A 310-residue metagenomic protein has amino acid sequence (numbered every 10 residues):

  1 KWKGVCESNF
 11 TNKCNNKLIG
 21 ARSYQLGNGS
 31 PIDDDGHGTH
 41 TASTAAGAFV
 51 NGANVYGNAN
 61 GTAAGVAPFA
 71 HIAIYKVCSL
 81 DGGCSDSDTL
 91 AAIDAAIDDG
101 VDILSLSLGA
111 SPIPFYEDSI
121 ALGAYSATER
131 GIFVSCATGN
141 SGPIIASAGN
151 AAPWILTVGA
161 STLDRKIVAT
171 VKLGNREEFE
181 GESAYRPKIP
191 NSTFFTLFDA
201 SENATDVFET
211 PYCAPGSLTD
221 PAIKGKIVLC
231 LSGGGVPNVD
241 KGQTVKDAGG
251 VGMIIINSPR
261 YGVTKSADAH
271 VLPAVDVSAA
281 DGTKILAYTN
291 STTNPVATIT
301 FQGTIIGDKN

Functional and structural regions predicted by a protein language model:
K1-N310: Loop-rich non-cytosolic ectodomains and luminal regions
